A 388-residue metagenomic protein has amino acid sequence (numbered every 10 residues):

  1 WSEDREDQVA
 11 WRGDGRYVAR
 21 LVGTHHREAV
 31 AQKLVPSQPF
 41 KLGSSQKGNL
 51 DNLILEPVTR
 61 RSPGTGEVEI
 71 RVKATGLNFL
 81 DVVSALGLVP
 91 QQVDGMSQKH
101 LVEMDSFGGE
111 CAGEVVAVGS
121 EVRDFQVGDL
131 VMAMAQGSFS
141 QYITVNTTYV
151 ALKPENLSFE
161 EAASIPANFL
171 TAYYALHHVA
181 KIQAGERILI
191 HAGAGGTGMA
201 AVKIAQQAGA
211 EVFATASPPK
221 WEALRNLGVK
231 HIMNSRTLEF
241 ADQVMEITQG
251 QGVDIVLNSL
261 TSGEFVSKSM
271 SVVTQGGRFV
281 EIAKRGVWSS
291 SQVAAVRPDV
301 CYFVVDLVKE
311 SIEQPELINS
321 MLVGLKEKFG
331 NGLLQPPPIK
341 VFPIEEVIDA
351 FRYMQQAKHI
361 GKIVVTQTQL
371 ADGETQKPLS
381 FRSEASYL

Functional and structural regions predicted by a protein language model:
W1-K47, A223, R285-W288, Q292-T368: Glycine-rich nucleotide cofactor-binding loops and adjacent beta-alpha elements of adenine nucleotide/dinucleotide sites
D14, A180-I182, H231-D299: Glycine-rich cofactor phosphate-binding loops and adjacent beta1-alpha1 units of small-molecule cofactor enzyme domains
H26-R27, Y173-G185, A241-I247, Q367-L388: A short, basic/flexible loop-to-alpha-helix module at the beginning of a structural domain
A29-A112, S138, N146, P337: N-terminal glycine-rich beta->alpha transition that marks the start or flank of a dinucleotide-binding site
G64, Q126-V127, N146, Q183 (+3 more regions): Residue-level recognition of short, solvent-exposed, well-ordered loop/turn junctions that link secondary-structure
K73, L80, F107-Q136, P154-N156 (+2 more regions): A glycine-/small-residue-rich N-terminal strand-loop-strand element that serves as the cofactor-binding glycine loop
P166-T237: Mid-domain Rossmann-like dinucleotide-binding core that forms the NAD(H)/NADP(H) cofactor-binding site
